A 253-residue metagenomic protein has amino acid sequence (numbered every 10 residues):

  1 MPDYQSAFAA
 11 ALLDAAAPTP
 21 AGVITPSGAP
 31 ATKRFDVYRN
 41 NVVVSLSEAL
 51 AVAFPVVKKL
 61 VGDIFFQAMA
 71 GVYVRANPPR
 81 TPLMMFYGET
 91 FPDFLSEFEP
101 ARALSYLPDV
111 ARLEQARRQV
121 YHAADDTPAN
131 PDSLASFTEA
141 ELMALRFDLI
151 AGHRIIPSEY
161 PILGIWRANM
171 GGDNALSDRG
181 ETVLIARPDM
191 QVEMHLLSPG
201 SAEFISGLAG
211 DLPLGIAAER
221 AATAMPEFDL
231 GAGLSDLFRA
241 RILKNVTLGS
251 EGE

Functional and structural regions predicted by a protein language model:
M1-D125: N-terminal, charged low-complexity regulatory/assembly segments
T19, P30, A68, I162-I165 (+3 more regions): A broad, structure-centric signal for solvent-exposed, well-ordered loop/edge residues that line or flank functional
T19, T81, R102, P128 (+3 more regions): Secondary-structure transition/capping residues
P26, T32-F35, T182-V183, D211-L214: A short alpha-helix capping/helix-coil boundary motif
P26, V61, F137, L212 (+1 more regions): Short coil/turn linker and secondary-structure boundary residues
A76-G200: Hydrophobic packing positions characteristic of elongated beta-solenoid/beta-helix-type spike/fiber shafts
M190-E253: C-terminal structured interaction module
